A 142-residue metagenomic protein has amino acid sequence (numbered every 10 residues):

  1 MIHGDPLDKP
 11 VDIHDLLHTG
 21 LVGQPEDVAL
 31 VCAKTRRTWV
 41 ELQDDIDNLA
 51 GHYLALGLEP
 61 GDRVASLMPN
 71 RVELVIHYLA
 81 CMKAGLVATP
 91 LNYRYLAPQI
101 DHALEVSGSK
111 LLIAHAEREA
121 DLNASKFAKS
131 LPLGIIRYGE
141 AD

Functional and structural regions predicted by a protein language model:
I2, P25, L86: Residue-level signal for pocket-adjacent positions within structured domains
I2-V11, A141-D142: Flexible, low-complexity linker/hinge segments
G4-L7, A33, V40, A65 (+4 more regions): Short N-terminal micro-motifs specific to bacterial/archaeal maturation and metal-cluster initiation sites
D5-K9, E26-R71, V75-L79, L96-D101: Conserved AMP-binding/adenylate-forming core of the ANL superfamily
I13, G20, D45-I46: Hydrophobic/aromatic residues within well-ordered alpha-helical segments
T19-P25: Flexible acidic/glycine-rich loop/turn elements at helix↔coil and beta-strand↔loop transitions within catalytic cores
A55-L56, K83-D142: Structural core segment of the AMP-binding/adenylate-forming
